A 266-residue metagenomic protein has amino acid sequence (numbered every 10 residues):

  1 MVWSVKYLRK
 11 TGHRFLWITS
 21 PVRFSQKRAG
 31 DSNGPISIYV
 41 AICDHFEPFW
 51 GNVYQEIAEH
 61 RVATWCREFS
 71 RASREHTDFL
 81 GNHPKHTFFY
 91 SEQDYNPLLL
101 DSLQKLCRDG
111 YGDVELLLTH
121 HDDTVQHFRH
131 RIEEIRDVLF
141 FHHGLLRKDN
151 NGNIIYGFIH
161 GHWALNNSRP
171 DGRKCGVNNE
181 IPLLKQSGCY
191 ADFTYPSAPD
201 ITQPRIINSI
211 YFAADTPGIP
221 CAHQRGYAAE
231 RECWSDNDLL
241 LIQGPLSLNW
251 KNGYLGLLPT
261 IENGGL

Functional and structural regions predicted by a protein language model:
M1-G112, H120, I154-W163, P182 (+2 more regions): Active-site beta->alpha N-cap acidic-glycine motif
V2-R28, G144-L266: Active-site-adjacent pocket scaffolds in enzyme catalytic domains
P48-W50, D94-L98, D123, P199-T202 (+1 more regions): Flexible loop/turn segments at secondary-structure boundaries
E56-R74, L99-L100, F128-H142, R173-L183 (+2 more regions): Well-ordered, non-membrane alpha-helical segments in soluble/globular domains
D78-G81, F140, G144: Residue-level recognition of short, structured coil/turn motifs that connect secondary structure elements
L80-H83, V125-I135, P196-T202: Noncatalytic linker/hinge segments flanking ATPase motor cores
N96-L100, Q126, S168, P204-R205: Short, solvent-exposed polar/charged micro-motifs at secondary-structure junctions
L103-H143: Substrate-binding cleft of extracellular glycoside hydrolase catalytic domains
